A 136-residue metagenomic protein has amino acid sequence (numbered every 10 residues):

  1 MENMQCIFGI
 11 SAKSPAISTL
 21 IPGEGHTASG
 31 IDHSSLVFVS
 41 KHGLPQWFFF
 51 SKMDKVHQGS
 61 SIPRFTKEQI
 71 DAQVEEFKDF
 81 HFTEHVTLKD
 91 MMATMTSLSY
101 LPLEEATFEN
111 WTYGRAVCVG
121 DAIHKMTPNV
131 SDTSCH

Functional and structural regions predicted by a protein language model:
M1-Y100, T107-F108, T112: Conserved FAD-binding catalytic core of PHBH/FMO-like flavoproteins
I7, S97-H136: Conserved mid-domain beta->alpha element of the FAD-binding
